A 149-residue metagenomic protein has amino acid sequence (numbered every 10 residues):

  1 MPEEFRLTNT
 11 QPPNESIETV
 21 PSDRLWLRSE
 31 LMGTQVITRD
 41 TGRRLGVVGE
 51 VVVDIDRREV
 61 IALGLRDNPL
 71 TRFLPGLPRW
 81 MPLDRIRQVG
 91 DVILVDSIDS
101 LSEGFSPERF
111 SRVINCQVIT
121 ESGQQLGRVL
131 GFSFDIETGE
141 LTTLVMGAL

Functional and structural regions predicted by a protein language model:
M1-L149: Peripheral interaction segments used for macromolecular assembly
